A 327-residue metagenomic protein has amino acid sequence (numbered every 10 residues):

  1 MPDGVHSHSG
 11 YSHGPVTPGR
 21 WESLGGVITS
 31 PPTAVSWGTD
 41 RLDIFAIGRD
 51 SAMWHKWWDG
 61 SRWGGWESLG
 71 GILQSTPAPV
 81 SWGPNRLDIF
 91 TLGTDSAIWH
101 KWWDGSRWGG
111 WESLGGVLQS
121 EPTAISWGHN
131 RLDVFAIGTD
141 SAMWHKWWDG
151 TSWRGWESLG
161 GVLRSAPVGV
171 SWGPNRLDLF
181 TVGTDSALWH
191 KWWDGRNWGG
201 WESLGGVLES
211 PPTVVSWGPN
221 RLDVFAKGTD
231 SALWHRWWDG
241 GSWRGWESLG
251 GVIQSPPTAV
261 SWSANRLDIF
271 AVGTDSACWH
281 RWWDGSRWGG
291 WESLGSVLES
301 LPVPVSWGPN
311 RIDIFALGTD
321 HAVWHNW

Functional and structural regions predicted by a protein language model:
P2-W327: A structural motif
